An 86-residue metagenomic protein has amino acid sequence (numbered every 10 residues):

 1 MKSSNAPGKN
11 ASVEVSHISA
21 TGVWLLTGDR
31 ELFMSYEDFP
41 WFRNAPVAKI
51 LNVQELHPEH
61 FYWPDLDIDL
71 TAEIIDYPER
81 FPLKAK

Functional and structural regions predicted by a protein language model:
M1-K86: Motif-centric detector for short Cys/His coordination patterns
